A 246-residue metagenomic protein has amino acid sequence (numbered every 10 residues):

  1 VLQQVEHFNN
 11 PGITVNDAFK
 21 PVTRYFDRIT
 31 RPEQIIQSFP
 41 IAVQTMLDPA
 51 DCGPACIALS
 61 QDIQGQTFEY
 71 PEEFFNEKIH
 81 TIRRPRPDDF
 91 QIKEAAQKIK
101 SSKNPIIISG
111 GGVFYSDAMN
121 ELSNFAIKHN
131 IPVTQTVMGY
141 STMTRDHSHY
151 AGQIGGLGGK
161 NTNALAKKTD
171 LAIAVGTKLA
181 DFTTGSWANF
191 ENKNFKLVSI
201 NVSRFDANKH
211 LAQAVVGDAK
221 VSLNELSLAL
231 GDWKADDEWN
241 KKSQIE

Functional and structural regions predicted by a protein language model:
V1-W239: N-terminal alpha/beta PP-like core and its mobile active-site loop of ThDP/TPP-dependent enzymes
Q244-E246: Active-site diphosphate/adenylate-binding microenvironment
